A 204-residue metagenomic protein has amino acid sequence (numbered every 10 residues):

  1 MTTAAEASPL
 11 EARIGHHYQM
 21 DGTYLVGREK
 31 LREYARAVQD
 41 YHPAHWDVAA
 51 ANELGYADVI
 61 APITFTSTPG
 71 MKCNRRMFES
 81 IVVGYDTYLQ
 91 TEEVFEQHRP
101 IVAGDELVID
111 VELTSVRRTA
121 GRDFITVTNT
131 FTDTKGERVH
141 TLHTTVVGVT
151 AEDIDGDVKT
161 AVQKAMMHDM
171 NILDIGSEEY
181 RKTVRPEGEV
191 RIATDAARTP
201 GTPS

Functional and structural regions predicted by a protein language model:
T2-E92, V158-S204: Hot-dog-fold acyl-thioester-processing enzymes
L25, V94-E96, T145-V147: Generic structural detector for well-ordered beta-strands
E29, K72, P100, V116 (+2 more regions): Generic structural motif
E33, I63, S67, V102-G104 (+4 more regions): A broad, structure-centric signal for solvent-exposed, well-ordered loop/edge residues that line or flank functional
T91-T134: Hydrophobic beta-sheet segments that form the core/acyl-binding groove of ACP/CoA-dependent acyl-chain-processing
R99-L107, T144-A151, E178-E179: A short, terminal or domain-edge coil/loop segment
T126-T132, E137-K164: Flexible glycine-rich active-site/ligand-binding loops centered on an Asp-His dyad
